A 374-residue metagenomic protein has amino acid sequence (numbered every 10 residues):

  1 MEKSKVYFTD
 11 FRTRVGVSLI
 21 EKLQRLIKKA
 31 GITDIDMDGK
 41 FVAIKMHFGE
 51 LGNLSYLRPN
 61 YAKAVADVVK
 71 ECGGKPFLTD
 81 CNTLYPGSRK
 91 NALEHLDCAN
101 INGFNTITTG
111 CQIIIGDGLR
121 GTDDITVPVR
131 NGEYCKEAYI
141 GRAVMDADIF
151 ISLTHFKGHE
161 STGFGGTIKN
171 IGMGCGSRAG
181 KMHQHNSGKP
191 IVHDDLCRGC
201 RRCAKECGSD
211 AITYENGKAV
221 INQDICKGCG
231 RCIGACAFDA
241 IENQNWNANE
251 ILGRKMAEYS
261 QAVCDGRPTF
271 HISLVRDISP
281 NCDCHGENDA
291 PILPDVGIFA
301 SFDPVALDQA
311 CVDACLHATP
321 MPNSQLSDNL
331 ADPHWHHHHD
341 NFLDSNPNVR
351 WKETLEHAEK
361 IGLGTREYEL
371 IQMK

Functional and structural regions predicted by a protein language model:
E2-N53, L57-Y61, C72-D80, Y85-K374: Extended, low-polarity segments enriched in aliphatic/aromatic residues
A66-D67: Terminal amphipathic helices with adjacent charged low-complexity linkers/tails
